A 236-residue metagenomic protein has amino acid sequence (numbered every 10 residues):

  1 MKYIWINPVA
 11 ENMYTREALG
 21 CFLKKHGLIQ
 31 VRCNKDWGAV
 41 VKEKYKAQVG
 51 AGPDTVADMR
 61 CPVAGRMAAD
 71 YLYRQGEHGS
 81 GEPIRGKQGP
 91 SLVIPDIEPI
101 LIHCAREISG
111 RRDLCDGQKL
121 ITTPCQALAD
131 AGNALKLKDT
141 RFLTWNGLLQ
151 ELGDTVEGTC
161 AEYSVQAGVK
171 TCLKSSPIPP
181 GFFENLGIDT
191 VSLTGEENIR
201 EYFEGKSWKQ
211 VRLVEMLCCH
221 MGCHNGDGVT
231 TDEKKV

Functional and structural regions predicted by a protein language model:
M1-V236: Iron-sulfur-associated redox domains of electron-transfer enzymes in respiratory and anaerobic energy metabolism
